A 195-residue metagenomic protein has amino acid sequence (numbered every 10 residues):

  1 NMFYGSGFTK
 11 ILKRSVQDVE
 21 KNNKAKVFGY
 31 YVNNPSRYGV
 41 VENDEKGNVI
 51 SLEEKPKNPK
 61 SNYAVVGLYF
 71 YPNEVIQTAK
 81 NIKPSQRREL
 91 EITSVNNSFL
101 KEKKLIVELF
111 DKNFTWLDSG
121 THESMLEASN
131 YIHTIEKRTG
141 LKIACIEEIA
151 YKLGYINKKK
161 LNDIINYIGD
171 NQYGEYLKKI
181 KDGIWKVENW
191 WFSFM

Functional and structural regions predicted by a protein language model:
N1-E45, F70-N73, T78-I82: Conserved beta-loop-beta/alpha segment of the NTase-like Rossmann-fold superfamily that binds/positions NTPs
F3, F192-F194: Aromatic (phenylalanine/tyrosine) cluster motif
S6, S36-G39, W116-G120, L153: Short, solvent-exposed polar/charged micro-motifs at secondary-structure junctions
T9-K10, T121, M195: N-terminal glycine-rich phosphate-binding loop and ensuing alpha1 helix
V16-V19, N48-E148, K159-K160: Catalytic-core segments of class I nucleotidyltransferases/pyrophosphorylases that form NMP-activated intermediates
Y155-I156, L161-V187: Short, amphipathic C-terminal "tail helix"
